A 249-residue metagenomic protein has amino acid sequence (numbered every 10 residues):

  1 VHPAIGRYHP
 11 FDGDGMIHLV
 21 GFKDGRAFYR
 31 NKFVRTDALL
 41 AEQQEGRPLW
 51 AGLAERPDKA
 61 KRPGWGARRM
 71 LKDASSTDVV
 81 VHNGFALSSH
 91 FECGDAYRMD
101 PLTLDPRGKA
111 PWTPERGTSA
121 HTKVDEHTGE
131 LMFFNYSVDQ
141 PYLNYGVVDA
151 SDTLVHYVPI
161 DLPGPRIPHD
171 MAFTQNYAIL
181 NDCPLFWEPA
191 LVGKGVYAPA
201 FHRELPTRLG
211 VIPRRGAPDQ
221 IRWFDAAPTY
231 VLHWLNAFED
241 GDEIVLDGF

Functional and structural regions predicted by a protein language model:
V1-F249: Beta-propeller domains
